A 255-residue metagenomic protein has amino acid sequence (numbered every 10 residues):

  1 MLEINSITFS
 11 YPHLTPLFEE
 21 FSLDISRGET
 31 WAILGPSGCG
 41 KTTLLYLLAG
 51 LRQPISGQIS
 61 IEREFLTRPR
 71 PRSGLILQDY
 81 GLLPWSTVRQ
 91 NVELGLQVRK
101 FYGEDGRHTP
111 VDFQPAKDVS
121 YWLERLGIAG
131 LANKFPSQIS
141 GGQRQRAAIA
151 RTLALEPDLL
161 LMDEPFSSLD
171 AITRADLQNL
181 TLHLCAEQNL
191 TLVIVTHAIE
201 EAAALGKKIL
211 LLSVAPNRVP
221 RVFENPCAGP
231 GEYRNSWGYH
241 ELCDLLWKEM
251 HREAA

Functional and structural regions predicted by a protein language model:
L34-P36: The feature captures the beta-strand-to-loop junction immediately N-terminal to the Walker
A49: Helix-to-loop junction immediately C-terminal to a conserved catalytic motif
G57-P69: Conserved ABC transporter NBD signature motif
R89-Q97, A116, E224: Short helical segment in ABC ATPase nucleotide-binding domains corresponding to the A-loop/adjacent helical element
E104-L131, H183: Conserved ABC ATPase "signature" region
F135-I139, Q143: Conserved ABC ATPase signature
A154-D158: A short, proline-enriched helix->beta-strand linker immediately N-terminal to the Walker B motif in ABC-type P-loop
